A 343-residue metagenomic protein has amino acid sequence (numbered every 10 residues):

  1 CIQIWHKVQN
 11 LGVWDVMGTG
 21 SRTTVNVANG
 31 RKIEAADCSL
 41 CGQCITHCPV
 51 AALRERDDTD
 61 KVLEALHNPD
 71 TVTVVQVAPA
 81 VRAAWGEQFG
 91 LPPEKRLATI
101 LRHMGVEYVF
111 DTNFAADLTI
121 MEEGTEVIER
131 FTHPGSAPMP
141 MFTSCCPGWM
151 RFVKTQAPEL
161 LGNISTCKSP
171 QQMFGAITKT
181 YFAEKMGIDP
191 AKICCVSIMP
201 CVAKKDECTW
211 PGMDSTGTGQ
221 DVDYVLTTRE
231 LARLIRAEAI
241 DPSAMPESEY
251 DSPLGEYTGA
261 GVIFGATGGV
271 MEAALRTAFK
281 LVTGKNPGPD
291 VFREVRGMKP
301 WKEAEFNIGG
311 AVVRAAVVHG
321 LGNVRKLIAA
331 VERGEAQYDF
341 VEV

Functional and structural regions predicted by a protein language model:
C1, W5, C38-C44, C48 (+2 more regions): Short cysteine clusters
I4-V8, D15, C48, V81 (+1 more regions): Short N-terminal signal/transit or membrane-insertion segments and the immediately adjacent low-complexity/disordered
H6-D37, A51-T73: Non-heme iron-sulfur electron-transfer modules
Q9, C48, A52, F182-M186: Structural motif corresponding to the C-terminal cap of alpha-helices
G12, T19-S21, I45, P49 (+3 more regions): Mobile "lid/hinge" segments at catalytic clefts and subdomain interfaces of large enzymes
E34-A35, C41, C195: Short beta-strand-alpha-helix junction that forms the catalytic/metal-binding core of metal-dependent nuclease domains
G42, A52, G105: Conserved functional loop/turn residues at catalytic and ligand-binding sites
E55-V343: Iron-sulfur-associated redox domains of electron-transfer enzymes in respiratory and anaerobic energy metabolism
